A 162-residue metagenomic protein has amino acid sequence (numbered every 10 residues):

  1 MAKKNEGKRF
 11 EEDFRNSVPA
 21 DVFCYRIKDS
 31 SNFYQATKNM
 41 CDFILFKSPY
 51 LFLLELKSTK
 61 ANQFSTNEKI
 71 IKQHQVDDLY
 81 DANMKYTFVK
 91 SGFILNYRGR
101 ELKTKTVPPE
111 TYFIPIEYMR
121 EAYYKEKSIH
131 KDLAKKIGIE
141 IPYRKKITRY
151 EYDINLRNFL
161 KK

Functional and structural regions predicted by a protein language model:
M1-T37: Acidic-basic catalytic patches of nuclease active cores, encompassing PD-(D/E)XK and other metal-cofactor nuclease
D29-S30, L56-T59, N96: Histidine- and/or cysteine-centered catalytic micro-motif in compact active-site loops
K38-M40, P49-L53, H74, F88: Short connector loops at helix/strand junctions that flank enzyme active sites, especially segments positioning acidic
F43-L45, Y50-A61: Conserved catalytic cores of phosphodiester-cleaving nucleases, focusing on short active-site segments
T59-K85: Mg2+/Mn2+-dependent nuclease catalytic core
A82-E126: Nucleic-acid nuclease catalytic cores
E121, E126-I139: N-terminal prepro-regions of secreted/extracellular proteins
K136-K162: Charged phosphate-binding loop/patch that engages nucleotide di/tri-phosphates or the phosphate backbone of nucleic
